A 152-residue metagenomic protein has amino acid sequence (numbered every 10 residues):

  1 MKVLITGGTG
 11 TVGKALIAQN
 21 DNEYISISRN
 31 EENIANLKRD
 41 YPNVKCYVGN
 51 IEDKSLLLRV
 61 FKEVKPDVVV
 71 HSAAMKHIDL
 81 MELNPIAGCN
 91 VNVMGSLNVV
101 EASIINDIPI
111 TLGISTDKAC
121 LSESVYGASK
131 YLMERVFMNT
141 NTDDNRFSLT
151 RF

Functional and structural regions predicted by a protein language model:
V3-D21: N-terminal Rossmann NAD(P)H-binding glycine-rich loop of SDR-like oxidoreductase domains
N22-I34: Conserved glycine-rich Rossmann-like NAD(P)H-binding loop of the short-chain dehydrogenase/reductase
S28, Y47-V48, N90: Conserved residues in the N-terminal Rossmann fold of short-chain dehydrogenase/reductase
E32, E52, L57, K76 (+1 more regions): Adenine-nucleotide cofactor-binding loop residues
N36-V44: Short, conserved SAM-binding/catalytic segment of Class I S-adenosyl-L-methionine-dependent methyltransferases
Y47-V68: Conserved Rossmann-fold cofactor-binding substructure of NAD(P)-dependent oxidoreductases
H71, M75-E134, M138-S148: Conserved Rossmann-fold NAD(P)-dependent oxidoreductase catalytic core, especially the SDR/UDP-sugar
